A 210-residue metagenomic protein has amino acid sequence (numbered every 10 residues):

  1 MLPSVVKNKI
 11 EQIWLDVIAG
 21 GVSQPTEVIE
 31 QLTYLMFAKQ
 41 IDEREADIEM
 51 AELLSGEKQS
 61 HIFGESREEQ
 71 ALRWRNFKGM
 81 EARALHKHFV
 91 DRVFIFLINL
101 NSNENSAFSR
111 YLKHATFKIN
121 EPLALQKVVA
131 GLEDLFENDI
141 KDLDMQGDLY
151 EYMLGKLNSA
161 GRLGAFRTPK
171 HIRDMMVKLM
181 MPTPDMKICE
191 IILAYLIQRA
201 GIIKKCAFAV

Functional and structural regions predicted by a protein language model:
M1-P184: Non-catalytic, mostly N-terminal accessory regions of nucleic-acid modification and defense proteins
A165-V210: Conserved S-adenosyl-L-methionine
